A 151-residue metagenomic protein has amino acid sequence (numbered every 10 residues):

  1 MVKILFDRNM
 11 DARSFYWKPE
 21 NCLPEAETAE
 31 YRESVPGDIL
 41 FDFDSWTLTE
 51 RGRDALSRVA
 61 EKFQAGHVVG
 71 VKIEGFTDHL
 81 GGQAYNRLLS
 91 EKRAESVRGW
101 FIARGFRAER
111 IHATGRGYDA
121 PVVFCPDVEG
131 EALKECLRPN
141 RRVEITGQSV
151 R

Functional and structural regions predicted by a protein language model:
M1-G70, V143, Q148-R151: Periplasmic peptidoglycan-binding/tethering modules of Gram-negative envelope proteins
D38-I39, F76-D78: A short alpha-helix capping/helix-coil boundary motif
G70-V71, E109: Surface-exposed patches in mature extracellular/periplasmic domains of secreted proteins
T77-R151: Periplasmic OmpA-like peptidoglycan-binding domain that tethers envelope proteins to the cell wall
